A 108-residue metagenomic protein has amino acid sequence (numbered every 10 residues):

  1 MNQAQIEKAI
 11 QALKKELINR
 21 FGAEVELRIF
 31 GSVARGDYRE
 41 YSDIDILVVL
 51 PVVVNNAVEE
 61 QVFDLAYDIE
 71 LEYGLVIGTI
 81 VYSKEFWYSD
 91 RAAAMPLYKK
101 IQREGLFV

Functional and structural regions predicted by a protein language model:
M1-V25, R35-E40, P51-V108: Catalytic core of pol beta-like nucleotidyltransferases
S32: P-loop (Walker A) phosphate-binding loop of NTP-binding proteins
D45-V49: Short beta-strand->loop micro-motif that forms the acidic, two-metal-ion catalytic signature in nucleotide-processing
